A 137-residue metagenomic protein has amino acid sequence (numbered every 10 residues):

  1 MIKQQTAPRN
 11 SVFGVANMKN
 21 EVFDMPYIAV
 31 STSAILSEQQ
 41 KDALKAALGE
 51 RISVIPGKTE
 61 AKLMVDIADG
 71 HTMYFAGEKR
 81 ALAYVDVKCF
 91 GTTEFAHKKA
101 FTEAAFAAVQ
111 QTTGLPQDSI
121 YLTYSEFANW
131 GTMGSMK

Functional and structural regions predicted by a protein language model:
K3-D24: Short, Lys/Arg-enriched N-terminal segments with co-localized hydrophobic residues within the first ~10-30 amino acids
F23-K137: Interaction-mediating elements
